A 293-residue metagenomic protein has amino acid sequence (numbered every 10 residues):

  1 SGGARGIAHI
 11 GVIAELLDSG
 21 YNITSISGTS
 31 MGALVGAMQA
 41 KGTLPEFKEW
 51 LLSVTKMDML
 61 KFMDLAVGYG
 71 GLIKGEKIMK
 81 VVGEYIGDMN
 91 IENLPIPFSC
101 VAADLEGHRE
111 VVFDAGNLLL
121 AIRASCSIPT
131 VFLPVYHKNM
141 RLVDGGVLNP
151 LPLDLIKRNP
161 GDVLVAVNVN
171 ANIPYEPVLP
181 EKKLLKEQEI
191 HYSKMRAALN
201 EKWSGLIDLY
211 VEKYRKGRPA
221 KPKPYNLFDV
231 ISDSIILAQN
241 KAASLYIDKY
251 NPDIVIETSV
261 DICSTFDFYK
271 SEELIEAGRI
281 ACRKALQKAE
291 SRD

Functional and structural regions predicted by a protein language model:
S1-T29, A37-D293: Patatin-like phospholipase
